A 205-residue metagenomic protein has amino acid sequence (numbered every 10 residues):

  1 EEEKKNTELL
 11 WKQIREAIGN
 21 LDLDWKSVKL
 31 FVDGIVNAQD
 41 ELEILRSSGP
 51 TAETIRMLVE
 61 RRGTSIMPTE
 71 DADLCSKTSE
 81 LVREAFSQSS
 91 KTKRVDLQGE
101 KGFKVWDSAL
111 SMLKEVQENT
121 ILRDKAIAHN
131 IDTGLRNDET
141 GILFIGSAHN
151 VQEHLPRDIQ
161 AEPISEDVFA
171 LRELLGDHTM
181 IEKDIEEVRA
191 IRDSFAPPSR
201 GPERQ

Functional and structural regions predicted by a protein language model:
E1-Q205: Compositional signal for N-terminal targeting/processing segments
